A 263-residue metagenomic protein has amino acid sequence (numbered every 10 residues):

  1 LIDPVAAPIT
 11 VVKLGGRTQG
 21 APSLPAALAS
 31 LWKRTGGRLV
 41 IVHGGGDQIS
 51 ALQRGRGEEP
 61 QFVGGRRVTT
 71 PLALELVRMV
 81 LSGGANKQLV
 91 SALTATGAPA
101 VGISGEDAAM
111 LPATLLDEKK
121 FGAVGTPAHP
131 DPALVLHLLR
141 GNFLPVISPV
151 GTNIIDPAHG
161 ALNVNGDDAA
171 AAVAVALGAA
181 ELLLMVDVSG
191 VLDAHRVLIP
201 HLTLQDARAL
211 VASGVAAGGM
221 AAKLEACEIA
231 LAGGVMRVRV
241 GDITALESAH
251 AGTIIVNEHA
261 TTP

Functional and structural regions predicted by a protein language model:
L1-P263: C-terminal catalytic "cap/lid" subdomain
